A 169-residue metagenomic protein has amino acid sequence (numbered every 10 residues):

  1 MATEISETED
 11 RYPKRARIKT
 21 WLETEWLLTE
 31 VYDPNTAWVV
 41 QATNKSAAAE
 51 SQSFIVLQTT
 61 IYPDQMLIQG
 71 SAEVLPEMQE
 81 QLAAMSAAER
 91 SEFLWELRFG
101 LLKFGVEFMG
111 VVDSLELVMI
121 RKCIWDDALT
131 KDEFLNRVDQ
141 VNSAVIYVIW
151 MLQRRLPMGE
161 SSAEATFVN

Functional and structural regions predicted by a protein language model:
M1-Y62: Charge-rich, low-complexity N-terminal segments
A37-W38, M66, E116-V118: Hydrophobic residues embedded in beta-strands of well-ordered beta-sheets
E50-E80: A short acidic-to-branched-hydrophobic micro-motif
S71-M119: Short, internal acidic amphipathic alpha-helical interface segments that mediate docking to partner proteins
A84-K103, D126-M158: Ampiphathic alpha-helical segments that act as solvent-exposed interaction surfaces
R121-W125: Short, charged/polar, low-complexity loop and linker segments that flank or interrupt alpha-helical bundles
Q153-N169: Short, highly charged C-terminal tails/helix-capping segments
